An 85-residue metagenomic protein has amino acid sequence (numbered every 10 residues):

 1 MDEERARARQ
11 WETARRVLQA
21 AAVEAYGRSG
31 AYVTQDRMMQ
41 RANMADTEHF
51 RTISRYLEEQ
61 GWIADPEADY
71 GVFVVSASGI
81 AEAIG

Functional and structural regions predicted by a protein language model:
M1-R28: Short alpha-helical segments that sit at the start of domains
R9-T13, H49, G71: N-terminal positioning helix adjacent to the helix-turn-helix/winged-helix DNA-binding module
G27-R41: Short acidic, hydrophobic short linear motifs in intrinsically disordered regions
S29-A31, A45, G71: Helix-turn-helix/winged-helix DNA-binding modules
M44-E59: Short amphipathic alpha-helical interaction segments
E58-A68: A short, conserved structural fragment
Y70-S76: Minor-groove-contacting beta-hairpin "wing" of winged helix-turn-helix DNA-binding domains
S78-G85: Short, amphipathic alpha-helical interaction segments positioned at domain boundaries
